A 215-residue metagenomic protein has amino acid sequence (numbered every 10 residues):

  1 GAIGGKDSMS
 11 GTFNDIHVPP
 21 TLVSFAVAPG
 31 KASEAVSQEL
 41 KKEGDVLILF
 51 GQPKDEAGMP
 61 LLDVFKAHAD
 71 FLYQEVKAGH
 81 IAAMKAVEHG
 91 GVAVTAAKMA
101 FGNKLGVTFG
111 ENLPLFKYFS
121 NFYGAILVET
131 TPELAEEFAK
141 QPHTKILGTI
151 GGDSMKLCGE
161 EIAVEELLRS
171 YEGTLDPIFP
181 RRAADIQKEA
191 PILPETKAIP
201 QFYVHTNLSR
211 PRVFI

Functional and structural regions predicted by a protein language model:
G1-F122, P132-I215: Intein/HINT protein-splicing elements and their conserved insertion hotspots or analogous self-processing inserts
L127-T131: Short hydrophobic/aromatic beta-strand micro-patches that form the beta-sheet surface supporting nucleotide- or nucleic
